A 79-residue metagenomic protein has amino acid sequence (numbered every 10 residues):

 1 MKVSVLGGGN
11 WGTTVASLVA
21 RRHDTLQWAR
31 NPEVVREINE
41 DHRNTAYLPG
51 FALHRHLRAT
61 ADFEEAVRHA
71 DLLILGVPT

Functional and structural regions predicted by a protein language model:
M1-P49, R58-A61: NAD(P)+-binding Rossmann beta1-loop-alpha1 motif at the extreme N-terminus of oxidoreductases
F51-T79: Rossmann-like NAD(P)-binding element
